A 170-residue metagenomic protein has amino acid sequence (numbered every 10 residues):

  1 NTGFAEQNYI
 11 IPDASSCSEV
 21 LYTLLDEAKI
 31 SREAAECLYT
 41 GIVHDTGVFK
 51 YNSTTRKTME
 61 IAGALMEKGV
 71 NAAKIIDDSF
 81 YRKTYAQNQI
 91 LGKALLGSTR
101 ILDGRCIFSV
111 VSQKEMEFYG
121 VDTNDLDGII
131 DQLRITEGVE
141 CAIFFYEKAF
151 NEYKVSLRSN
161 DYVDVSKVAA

Functional and structural regions predicted by a protein language model:
N1-T2, A169: Acidic-glycine-rich active-site phosphate/pyrophosphate-binding loop
T2-I61: Short alpha-helices
G47-A170: Hydrophobic helix-and-loop "lid/oligomerization" segment in the mid-to-C-terminal part of catalytic domains
